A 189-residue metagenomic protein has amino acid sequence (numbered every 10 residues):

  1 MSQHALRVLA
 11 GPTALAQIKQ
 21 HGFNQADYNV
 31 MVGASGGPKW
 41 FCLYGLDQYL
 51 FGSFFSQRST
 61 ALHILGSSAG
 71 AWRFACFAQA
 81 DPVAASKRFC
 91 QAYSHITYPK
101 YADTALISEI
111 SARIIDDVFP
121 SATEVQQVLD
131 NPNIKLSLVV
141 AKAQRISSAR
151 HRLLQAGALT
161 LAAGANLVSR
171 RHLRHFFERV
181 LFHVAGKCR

Functional and structural regions predicted by a protein language model:
M1-H63, C76-R189: Patatin-like phospholipase
G66, G70: Gly/Ala-rich beta-loop-alpha elbow adjacent to hydrolase catalytic centers
